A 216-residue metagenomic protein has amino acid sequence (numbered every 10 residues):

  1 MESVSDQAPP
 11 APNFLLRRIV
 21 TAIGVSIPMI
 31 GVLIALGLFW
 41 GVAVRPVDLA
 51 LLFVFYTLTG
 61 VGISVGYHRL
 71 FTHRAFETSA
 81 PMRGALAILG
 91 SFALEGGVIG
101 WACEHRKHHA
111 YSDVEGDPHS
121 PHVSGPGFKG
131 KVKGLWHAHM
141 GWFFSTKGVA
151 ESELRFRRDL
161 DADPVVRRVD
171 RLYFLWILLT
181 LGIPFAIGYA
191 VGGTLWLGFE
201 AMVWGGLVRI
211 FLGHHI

Functional and structural regions predicted by a protein language model:
M1-H215: Non-catalytic, topology-defining segments of multipass membrane proteins
